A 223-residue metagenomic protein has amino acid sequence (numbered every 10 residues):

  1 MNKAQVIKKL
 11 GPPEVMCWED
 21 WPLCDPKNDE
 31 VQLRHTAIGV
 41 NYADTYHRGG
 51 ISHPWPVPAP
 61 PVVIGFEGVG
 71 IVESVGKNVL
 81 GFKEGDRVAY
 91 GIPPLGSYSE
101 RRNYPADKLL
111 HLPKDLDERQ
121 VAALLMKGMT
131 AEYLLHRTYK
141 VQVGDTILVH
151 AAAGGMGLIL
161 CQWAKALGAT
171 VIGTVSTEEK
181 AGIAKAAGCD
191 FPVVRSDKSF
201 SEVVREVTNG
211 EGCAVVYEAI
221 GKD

Functional and structural regions predicted by a protein language model:
M1-K3: Extreme N-terminal starter segment of soluble prokaryotic enzymes
P22-V40, S52-G96: Glycine-rich beta-strand-centered segment in the early N-terminal region that forms part of a ligand/cofactor-binding
A43-G49: Cytochrome P450 core scaffold surrounding the K-helix E-X-X-R motif and the conserved "meander" helix-loop region
V57, E67, S74, R87-A153 (+1 more regions): NAD(P)H dinucleotide-binding glycine-rich loop of Rossmann-like/cofactor-binding domains, especially the beta1-alpha1
K83, C161-Q162, G182: Alpha-helical segments flanking ligand/cofactor-binding loops in enzyme cores
G157-L158: N-terminal Rossmann-fold NAD(P) dinucleotide-binding loop
K165-D223: Adenosine-nucleotide cofactor-binding segment
